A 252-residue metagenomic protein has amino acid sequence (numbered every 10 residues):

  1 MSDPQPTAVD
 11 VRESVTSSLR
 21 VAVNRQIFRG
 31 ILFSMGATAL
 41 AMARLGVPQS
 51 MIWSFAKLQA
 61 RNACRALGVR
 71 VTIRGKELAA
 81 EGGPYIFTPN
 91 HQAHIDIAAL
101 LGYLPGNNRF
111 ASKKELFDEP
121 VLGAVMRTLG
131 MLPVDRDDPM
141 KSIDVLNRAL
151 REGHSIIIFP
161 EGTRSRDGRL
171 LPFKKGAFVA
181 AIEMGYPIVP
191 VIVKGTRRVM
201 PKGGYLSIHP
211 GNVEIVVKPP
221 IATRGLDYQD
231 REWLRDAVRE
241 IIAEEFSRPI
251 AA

Functional and structural regions predicted by a protein language model:
M1-L19, M140-A252: Non-catalytic C-terminal accessory region of glycerolipid acyltransferases and related lyso-lipid remodeling enzymes
S2-Y85: Membrane-anchoring hydrophobic helices of lipid-metabolizing enzymes
F33-W53, R65-L67, A79-D138: Catalytic core of membrane glycerolipid acyltransferases/transacylases, capturing the structured, soluble-facing
M51, Q59, D96-A99, S112 (+6 more regions): Hydrophobic alpha-helical segments typical of transmembrane helices and their membrane-interface/capping positions
A60, T128-L132, G162-T163: Short, basic, glycine/proline-bearing loop/turn elements
A63-C64, M126, A149, A181: A generic structural signal for well-ordered alpha-helical segments
V71-G75, I95-I97, I143-V145, P201-G203: A generic local structural motif
R74, A111-K113, V134-R136, P160 (+1 more regions): Thr-Gly-centered strand-to-loop micro-motif
